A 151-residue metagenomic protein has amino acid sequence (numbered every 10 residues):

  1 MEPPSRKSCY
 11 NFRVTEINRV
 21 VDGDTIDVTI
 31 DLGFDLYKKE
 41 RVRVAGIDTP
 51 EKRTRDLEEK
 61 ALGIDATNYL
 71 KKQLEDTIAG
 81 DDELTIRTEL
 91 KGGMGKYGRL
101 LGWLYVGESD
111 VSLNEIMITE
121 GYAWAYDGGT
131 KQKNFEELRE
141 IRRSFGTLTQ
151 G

Functional and structural regions predicted by a protein language model:
M1-G151: Small beta-barrel nucleic-acid-binding modules, primarily SNase/OB-fold domains and secondarily Tudor-like barrels
